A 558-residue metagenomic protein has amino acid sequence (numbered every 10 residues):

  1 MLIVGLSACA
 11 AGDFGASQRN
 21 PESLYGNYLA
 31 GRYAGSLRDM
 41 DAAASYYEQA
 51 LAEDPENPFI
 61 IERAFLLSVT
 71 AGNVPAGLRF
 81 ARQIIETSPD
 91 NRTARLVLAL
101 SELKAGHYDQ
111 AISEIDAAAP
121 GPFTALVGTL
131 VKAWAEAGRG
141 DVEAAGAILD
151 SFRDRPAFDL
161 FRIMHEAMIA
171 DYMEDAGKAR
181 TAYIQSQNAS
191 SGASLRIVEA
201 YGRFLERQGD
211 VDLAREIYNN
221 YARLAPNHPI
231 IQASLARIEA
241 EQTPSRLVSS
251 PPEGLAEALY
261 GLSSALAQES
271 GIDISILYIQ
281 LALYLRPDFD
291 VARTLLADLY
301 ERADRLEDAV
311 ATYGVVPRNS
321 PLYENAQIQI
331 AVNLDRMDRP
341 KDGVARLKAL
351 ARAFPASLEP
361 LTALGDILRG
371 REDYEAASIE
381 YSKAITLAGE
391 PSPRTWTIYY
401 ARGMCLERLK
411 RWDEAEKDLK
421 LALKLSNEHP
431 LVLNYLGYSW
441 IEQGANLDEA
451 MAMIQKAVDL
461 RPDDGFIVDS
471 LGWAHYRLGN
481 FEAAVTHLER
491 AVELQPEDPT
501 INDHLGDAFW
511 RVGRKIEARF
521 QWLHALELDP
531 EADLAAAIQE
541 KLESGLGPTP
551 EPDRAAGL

Functional and structural regions predicted by a protein language model:
C9-A64, T70-R79, E86, S113 (+2 more regions): N-terminal leader/linker segments that initiate helical-solenoid repeat arrays
R19, E53, E86-S88, P120-P122 (+11 more regions): Structural marker of alpha-solenoid helical repeat scaffolds
R32, L66, L100, W134 (+11 more regions): Residue-level recognition of tetratricopeptide repeat
S36, T70, K104-A105, G138-R139 (+14 more regions): Register position in tetratricopeptide repeats
R63-A64, V97, V131, H165 (+11 more regions): Canonical tetratricopeptide repeat
